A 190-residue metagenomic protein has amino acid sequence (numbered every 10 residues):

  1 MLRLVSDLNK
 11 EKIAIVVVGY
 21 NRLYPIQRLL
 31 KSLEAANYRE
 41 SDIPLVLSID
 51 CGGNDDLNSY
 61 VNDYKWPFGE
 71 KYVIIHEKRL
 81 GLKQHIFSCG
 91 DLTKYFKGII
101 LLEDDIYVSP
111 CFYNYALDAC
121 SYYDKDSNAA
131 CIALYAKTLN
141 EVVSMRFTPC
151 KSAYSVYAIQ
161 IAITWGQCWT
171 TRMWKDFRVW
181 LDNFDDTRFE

Functional and structural regions predicted by a protein language model:
M1-Y38: N-proximal low-complexity "stem/linker" segments adjacent to membrane-targeting elements
V17, P44-I49, A133-Y135: Short beta-strand segments
L33-I74: Acidic donor-binding segment of Leloir-type glycosyltransferases
E77-H85: A short, glycine-/small-residue-rich helix N-cap motif at loop->alpha-helix starts within glycosyltransferase
F87-G98: Active-site nucleotide-sugar/metal-binding loop of Leloir-type enzymes
F96-Y107: Short beta-strand-to-loop acidic/aromatic patch adjacent to the donor-nucleotide binding site
C111-S152, C168, R172-M173: Conserved donor NDP-sugar-binding/catalytic core segment of glycosyltransferases
I161-E190: Catalytic core and acceptor-binding pocket of nucleotide-sugar-dependent glycosyltransferases
